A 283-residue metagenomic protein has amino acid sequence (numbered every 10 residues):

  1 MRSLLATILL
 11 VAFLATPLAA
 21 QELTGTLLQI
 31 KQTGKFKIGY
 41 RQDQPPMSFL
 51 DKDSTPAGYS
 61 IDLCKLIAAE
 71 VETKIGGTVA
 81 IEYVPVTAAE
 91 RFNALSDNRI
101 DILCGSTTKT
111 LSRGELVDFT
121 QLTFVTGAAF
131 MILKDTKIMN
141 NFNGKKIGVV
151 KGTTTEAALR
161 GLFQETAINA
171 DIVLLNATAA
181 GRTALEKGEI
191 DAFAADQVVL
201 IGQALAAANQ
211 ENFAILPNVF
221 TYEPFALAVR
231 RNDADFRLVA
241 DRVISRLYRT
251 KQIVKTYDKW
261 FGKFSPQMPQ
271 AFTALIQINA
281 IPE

Functional and structural regions predicted by a protein language model:
Q21, D62-E70, T136, N140-T154 (+1 more regions): Extended ligand-binding regions for polar small-molecule ligands
Q21-E22, A157-L174, E211-F213, S245-E283: Ligand-binding clefts/hinges and TM-proximal coupling segments of bilobed small-molecule sensing domains
E22-L103: Extracytoplasmic small-molecule ligand-binding "clamshell" domains of the periplasmic binding protein/Venus flytrap
K37-P46, P56-T73, T107-T108, V125-A179 (+1 more regions): Bilobed "Venus flytrap"/periplasmic-binding protein-like clamshell domains and structurally analogous long
Q42, F124-L133, Q197, L205-S245 (+1 more regions): Periplasmic-binding protein-like
K65, G76-N141, A280-E283: Acidic, polar ligand-binding/catalytic clefts
I75-T87, I168-A177, A184: Short beta-strand-to-loop elements that line the ligand-binding cleft of bilobed periplasmic-binding protein-like
E90, C104-E115, A158-F163, E186-T221: A ligand-binding cleft/hinge motif common to bilobed small-molecule-binding domains
